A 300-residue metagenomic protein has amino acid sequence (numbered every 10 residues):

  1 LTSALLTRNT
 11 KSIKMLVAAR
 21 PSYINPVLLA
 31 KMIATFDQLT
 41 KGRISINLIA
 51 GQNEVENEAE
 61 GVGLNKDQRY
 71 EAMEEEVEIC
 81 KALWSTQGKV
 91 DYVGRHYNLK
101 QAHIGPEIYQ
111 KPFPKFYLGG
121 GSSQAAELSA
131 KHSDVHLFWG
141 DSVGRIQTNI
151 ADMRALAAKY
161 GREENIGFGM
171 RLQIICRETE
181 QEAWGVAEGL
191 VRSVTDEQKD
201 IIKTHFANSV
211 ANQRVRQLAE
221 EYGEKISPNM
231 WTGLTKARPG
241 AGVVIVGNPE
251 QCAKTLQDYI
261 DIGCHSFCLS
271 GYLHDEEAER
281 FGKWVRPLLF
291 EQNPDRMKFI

Functional and structural regions predicted by a protein language model:
L1-N9, Y109-P114: N-terminal beta1-alpha1-beta2 module of alpha/beta enzyme domains
S3-K11, I33, D37-I44, A130-K131 (+2 more regions): Acidic (Asp/Glu)-rich catalytic clusters
L6, F36, I46, C80 (+6 more regions): Conserved, mostly hydrophobic/aromatic
M15-A19, I44-L48, F116-G119, D134-F138 (+2 more regions): Hydrophobic faces of well-ordered beta-strands that scaffold small-molecule active sites in alpha/beta enzyme cores
R20-S22, I49-N53, A102-I104, G121-S123 (+3 more regions): Active-site beta-loop-alpha junctions enriched in small/polar residues
P21-Q38: Glycine-rich anion/phosphate-binding loops
E60, K66-Y109, D141-D261, F290-I300: An alpha-helical appendage that flanks or caps ligand/catalytic pockets
E127-S142: A conserved active-site cap/scaffold subdomain adjacent to cofactor or substrate pockets
